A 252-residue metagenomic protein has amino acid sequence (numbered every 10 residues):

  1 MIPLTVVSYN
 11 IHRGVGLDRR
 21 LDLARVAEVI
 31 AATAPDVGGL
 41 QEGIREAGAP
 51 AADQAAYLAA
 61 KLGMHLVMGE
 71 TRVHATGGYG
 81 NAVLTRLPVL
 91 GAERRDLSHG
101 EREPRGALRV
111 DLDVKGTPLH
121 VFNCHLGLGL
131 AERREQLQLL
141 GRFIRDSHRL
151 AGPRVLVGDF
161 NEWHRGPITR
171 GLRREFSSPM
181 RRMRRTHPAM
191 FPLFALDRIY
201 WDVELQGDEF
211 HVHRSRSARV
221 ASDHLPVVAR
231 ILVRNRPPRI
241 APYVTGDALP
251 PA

Functional and structural regions predicted by a protein language model:
M1-V37, A49, A60-K61, H65-A252: Active-site regions of metal-assisted phosphoester/phosphodiester hydrolases, unifying DNase/endonuclease modules
G39-I44: A short beta-strand-loop structural module common to alpha/beta enzyme folds
E46-A47, D53-A55: Membrane-embedded segments
